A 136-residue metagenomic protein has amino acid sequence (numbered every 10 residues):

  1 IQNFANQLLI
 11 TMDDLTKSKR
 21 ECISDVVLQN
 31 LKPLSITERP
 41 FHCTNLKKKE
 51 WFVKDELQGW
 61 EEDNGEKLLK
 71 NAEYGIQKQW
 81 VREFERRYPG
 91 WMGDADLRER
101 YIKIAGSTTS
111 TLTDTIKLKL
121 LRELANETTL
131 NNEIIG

Functional and structural regions predicted by a protein language model:
I1-G136: Extended amphipathic coiled-coil helices
